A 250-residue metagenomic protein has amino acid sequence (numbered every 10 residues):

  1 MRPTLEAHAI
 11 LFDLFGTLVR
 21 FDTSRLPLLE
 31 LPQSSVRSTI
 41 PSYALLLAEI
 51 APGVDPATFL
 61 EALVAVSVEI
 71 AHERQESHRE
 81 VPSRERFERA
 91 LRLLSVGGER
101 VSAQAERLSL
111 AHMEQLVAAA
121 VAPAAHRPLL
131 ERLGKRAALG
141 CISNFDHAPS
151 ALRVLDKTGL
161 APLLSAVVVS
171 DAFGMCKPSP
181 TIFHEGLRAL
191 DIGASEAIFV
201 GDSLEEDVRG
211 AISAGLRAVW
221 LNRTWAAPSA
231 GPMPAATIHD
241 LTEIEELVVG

Functional and structural regions predicted by a protein language model:
M1-I10, S34, L45, E49-A57 (+3 more regions): Asp-based, Mg2+/Mn2+-dependent phosphohydrolase catalytic module
F15, D22-E73: Conserved phosphoryl-transfer catalytic core
R20-D22, N222: Nucleotide-sugar donor-binding loop of glycosyltransferases
A48-L63, L94-L108, P162-A166: Short, surface-exposed acidic
A62-S67, S109-Q115: Short, Lys/Arg-enriched alpha-helical recognition elements, typified by the DNA-recognition helix
S67-P82, D156: Short, electropositive alpha-helical surface patch
H78-E85, S102, A111-L139: Short, acidic loop-to-helix structural element flanking the phosphoryl-transfer center in phosphate-processing enzymes
